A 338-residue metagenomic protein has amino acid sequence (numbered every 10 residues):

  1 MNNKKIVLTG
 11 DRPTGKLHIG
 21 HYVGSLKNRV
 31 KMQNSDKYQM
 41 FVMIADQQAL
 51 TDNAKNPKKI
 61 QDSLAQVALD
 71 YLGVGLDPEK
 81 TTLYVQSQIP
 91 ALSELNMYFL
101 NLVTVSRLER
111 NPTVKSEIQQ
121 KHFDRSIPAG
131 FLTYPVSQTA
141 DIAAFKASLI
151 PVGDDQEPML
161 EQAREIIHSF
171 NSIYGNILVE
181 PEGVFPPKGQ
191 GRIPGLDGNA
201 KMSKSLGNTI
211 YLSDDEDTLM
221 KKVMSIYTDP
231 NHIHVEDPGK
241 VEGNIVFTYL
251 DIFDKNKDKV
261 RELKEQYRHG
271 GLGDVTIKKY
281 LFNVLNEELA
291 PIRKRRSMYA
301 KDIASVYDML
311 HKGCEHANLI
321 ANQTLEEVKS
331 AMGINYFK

Functional and structural regions predicted by a protein language model:
N2-A140, S297: N-terminal Rossmann-like or analogous alpha/beta NTP/dinucleotide-binding catalytic cores that position adenine
R12, Q48-A49, F145-I150, G207 (+1 more regions): A broad detector of the eukaryotic-type serine/threonine protein kinase catalytic domain
L17-L26, F41, K55-I60, E79 (+6 more regions): Structured ligand/cofactor/substrate-binding pocket environments in proteins
S25, R29, S63, V67 (+3 more regions): Alpha-helical packing segments of well-folded alpha/beta enzyme cores
A68, G75, V103-R107, A147 (+2 more regions): A generic secondary-structure signal for well-formed alpha-helical elements
Y71, D155, N199: Conserved RecA-like P-loop NTPase ATPase core
V105-E109, A144-P151, D254-L263, R293: Short helix-capping/linker segments at secondary-structure and domain boundaries
P158, R164-K338: Conserved nucleotide- and phosphate/pyrophosphate-binding catalytic cores in adenylate/nucleotidyl-handling enzymes
